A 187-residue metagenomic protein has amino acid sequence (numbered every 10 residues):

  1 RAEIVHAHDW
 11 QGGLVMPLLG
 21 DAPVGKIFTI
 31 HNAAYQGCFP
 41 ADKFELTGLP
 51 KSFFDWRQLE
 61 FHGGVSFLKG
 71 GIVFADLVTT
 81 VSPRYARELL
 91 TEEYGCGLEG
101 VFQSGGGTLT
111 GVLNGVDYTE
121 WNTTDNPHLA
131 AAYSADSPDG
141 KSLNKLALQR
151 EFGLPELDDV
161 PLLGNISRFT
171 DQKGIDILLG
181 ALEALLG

Functional and structural regions predicted by a protein language model:
R1-G187: Catalytic cores of nucleotide-sugar-dependent glycosyltransferases that transfer UDP/GDP/TDP-activated
